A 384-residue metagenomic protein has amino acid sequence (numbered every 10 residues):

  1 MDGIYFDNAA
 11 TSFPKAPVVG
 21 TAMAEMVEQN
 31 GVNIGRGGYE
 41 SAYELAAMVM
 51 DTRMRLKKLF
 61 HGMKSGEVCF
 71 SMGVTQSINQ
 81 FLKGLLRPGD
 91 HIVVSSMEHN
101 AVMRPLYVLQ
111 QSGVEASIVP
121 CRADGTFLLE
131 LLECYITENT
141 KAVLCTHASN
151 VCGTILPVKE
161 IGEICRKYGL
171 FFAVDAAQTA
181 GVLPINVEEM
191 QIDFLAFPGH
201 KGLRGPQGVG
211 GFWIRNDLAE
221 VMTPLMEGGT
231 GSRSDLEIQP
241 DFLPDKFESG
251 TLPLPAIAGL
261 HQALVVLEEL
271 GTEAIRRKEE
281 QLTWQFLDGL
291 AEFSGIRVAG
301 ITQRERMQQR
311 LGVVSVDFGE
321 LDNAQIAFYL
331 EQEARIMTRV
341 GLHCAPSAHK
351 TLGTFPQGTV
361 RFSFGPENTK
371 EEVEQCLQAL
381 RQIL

Functional and structural regions predicted by a protein language model:
M1-L384: Pyridoxal 5′-phosphate
